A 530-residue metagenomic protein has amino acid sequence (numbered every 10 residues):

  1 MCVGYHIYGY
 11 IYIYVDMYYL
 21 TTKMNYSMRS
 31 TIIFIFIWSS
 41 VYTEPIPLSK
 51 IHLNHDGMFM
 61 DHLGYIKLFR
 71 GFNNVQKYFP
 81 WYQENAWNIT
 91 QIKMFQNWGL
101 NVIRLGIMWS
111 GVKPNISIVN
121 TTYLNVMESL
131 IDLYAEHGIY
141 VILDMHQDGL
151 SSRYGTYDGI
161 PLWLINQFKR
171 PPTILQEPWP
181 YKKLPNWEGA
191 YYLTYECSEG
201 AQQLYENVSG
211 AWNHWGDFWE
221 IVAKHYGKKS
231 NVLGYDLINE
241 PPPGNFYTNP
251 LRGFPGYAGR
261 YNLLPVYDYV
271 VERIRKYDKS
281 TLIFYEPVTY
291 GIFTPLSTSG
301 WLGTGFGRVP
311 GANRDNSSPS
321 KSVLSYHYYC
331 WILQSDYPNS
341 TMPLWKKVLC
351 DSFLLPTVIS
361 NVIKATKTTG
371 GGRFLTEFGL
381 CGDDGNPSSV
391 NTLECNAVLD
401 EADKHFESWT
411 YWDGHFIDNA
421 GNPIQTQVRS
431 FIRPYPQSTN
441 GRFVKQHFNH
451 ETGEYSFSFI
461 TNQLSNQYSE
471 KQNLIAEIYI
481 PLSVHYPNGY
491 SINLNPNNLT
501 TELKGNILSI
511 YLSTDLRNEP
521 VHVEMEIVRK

Functional and structural regions predicted by a protein language model:
M1-M17: Intrinsically disordered, low-complexity terminal segments enriched in Ser/Thr
S27-T43: Cleavable N-terminal signal peptides of Sec/SRP-targeted secreted and luminal proteins
I46-L282, P287-S297: Active-site mouth of glycoside hydrolases
K67, E84, L354, A365 (+2 more regions): Mature, structured extracellular domains of secreted fungal proteins
E206, H214-G234, I238-H405: Extracellular glycoside hydrolase catalytic/binding regions
A312-N316, S325, D384-N495, K504-N506 (+1 more regions): Aromatic-rich peripheral "rim/lid" segments of glycoside hydrolase catalytic domains that contact and position glycan
